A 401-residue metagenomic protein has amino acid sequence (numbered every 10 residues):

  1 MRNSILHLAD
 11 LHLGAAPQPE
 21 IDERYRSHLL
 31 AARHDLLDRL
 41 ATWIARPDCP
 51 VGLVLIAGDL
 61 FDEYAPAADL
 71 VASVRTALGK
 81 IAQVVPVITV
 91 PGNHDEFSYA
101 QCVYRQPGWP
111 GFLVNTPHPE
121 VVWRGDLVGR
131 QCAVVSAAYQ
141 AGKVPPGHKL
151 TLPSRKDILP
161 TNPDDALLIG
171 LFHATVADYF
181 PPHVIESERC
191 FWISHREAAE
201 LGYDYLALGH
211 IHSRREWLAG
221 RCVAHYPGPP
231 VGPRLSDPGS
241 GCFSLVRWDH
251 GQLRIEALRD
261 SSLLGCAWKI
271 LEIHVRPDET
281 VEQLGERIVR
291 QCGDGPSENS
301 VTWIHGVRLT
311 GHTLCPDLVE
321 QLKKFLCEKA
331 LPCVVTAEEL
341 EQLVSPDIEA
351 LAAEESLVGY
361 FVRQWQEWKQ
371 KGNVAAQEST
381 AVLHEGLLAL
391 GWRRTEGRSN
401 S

Functional and structural regions predicted by a protein language model:
M1-E23, G241, R247-I273, E354: Domain-start "cap" segments at the beginnings of catalytic or binding domains
M1-S4, A32-R33, D38-A45, C49-V51 (+4 more regions): A structural signal for the main folded, soluble domain(s) of proteins
M1-S73, Q377-L387, W392-S401: N-terminal active-site segment of His-dependent metallophosphoesterases
E23-A32, D62, A138-A141, G265-L284: Acidic/glycine-enriched edge-of-secondary-structure segments
R24, L53, D62-H225, P229-R234 (+2 more regions): His/Asp/Glu-rich metal-coordinating catalytic cores of metallo-dependent phosphodiesterases/hydrolases acting on
R39-P47, T76-K80, D157-I158, R287-G295: A generic secondary-structure signal
H250-S401: Accessory, non-catalytic peripheral segments of nucleic-acid enzymes
